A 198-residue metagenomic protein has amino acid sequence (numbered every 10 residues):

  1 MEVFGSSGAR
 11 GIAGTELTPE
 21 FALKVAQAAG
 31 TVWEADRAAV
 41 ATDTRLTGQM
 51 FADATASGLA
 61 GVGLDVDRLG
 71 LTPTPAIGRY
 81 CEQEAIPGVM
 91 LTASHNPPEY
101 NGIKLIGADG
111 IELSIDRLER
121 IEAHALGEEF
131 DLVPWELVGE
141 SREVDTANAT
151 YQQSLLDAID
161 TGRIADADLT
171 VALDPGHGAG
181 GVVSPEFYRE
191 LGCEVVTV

Functional and structural regions predicted by a protein language model:
M1-V62, E140-L169: An N-terminal, well-structured beta->alpha segment
V3, V66-R68, G88, S141-R142 (+1 more regions): Conserved beta-strand scaffold positions in the cores of enzyme catalytic domains, especially in NTP/NDP-utilizing
S6-I12, L71, I103, I111 (+1 more regions): Gly/Ser/Thr-rich helix-start
L17, T47, L69, P175-G176: Residues that cap or flank secondary-structure elements
G30, D36-I111: Ferredoxin-reductase
N101-V198: Gly/Ser/Thr-enriched, mixed-charge loops and adjacent short helices that form phosphate/oxyanion-binding elements
